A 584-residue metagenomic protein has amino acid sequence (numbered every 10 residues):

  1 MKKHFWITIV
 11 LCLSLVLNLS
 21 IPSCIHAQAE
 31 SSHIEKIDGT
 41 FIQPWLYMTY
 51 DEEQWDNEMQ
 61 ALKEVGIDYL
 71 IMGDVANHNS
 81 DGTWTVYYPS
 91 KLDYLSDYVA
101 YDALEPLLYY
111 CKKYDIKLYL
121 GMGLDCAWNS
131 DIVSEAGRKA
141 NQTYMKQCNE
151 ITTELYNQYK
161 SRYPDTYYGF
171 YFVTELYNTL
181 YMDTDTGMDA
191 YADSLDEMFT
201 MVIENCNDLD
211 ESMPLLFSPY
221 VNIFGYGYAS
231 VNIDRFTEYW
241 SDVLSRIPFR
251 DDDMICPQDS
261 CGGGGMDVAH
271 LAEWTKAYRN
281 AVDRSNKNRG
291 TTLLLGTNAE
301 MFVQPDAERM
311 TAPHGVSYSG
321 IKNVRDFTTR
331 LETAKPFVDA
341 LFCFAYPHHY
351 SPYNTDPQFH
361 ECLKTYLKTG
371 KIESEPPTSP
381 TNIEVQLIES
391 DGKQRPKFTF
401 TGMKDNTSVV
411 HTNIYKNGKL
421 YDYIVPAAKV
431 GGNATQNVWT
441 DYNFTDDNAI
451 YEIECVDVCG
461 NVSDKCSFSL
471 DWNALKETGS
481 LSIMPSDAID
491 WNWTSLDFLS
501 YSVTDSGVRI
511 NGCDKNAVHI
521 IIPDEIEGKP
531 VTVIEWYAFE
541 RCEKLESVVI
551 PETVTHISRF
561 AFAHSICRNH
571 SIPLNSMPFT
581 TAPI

Functional and structural regions predicted by a protein language model:
L19-S31: Sec-dependent signal peptide cleavage junction
W55-A127, T186-F217, H270-A277: Aromatic-lined substrate-binding rim segments of carbohydrate-active enzymes
Y119-N129, Y168-E175, M198-F236, M254-C261 (+2 more regions): Aromatic-lined carbohydrate-recognition surfaces of secreted/lumenal glycan-active proteins
D251-V268, A281-E373: Substrate-binding cleft of secreted/luminal carbohydrate-active enzymes
K368-T407, N461-S482: Pro/Thr/Ser/Gly-rich low-complexity, intrinsically disordered linker/stalk tracts
M403-K419: Solvent-exposed loop/turn segments flanking beta-strands in beta-repeat/beta-sandwich domains
D441-V462: Beta-strand-rich modules
F498-D505, K515-V533, E543-S558, S565-I584: Structural signature of tandem-repeat unit edges
